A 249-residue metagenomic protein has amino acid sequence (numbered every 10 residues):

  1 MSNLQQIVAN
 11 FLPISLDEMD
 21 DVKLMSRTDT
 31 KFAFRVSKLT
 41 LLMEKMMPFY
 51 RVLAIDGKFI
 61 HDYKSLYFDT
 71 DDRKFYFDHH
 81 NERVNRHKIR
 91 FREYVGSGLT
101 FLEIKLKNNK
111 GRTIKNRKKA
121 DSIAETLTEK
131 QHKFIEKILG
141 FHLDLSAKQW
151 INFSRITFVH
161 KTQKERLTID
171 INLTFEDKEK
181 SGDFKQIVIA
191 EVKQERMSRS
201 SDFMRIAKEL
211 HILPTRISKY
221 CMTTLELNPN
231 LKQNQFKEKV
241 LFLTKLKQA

Functional and structural regions predicted by a protein language model:
M1-A249: Phosphate-end processing signature that detects enzymes handling 5′-triphosphorylated RNA and polyphosphate
